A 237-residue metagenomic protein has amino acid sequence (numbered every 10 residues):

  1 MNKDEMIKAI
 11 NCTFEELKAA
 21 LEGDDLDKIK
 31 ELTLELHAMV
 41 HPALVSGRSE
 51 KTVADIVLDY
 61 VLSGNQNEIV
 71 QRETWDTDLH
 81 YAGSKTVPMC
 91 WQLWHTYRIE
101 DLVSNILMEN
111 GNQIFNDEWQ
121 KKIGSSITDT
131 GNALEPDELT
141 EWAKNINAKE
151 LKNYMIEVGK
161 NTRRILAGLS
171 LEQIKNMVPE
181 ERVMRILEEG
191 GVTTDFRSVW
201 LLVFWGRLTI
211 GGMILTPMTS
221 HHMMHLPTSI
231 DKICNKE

Functional and structural regions predicted by a protein language model:
M1-C90, I99-E237: Aromatic-glycine hotspot motif
